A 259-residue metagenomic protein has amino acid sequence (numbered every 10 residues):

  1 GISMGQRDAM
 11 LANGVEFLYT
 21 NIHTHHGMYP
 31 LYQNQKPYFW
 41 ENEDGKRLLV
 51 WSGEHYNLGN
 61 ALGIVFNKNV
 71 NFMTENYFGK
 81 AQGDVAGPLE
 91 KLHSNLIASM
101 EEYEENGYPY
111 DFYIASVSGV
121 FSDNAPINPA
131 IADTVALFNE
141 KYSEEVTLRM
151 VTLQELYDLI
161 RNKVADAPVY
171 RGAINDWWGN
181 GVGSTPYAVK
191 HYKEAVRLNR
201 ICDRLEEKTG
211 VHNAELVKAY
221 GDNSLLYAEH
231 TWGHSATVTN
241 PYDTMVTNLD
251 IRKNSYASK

Functional and structural regions predicted by a protein language model:
G1-K259: Catalytic-domain carbohydrate-binding cleft regions of carbohydrate-active enzymes
